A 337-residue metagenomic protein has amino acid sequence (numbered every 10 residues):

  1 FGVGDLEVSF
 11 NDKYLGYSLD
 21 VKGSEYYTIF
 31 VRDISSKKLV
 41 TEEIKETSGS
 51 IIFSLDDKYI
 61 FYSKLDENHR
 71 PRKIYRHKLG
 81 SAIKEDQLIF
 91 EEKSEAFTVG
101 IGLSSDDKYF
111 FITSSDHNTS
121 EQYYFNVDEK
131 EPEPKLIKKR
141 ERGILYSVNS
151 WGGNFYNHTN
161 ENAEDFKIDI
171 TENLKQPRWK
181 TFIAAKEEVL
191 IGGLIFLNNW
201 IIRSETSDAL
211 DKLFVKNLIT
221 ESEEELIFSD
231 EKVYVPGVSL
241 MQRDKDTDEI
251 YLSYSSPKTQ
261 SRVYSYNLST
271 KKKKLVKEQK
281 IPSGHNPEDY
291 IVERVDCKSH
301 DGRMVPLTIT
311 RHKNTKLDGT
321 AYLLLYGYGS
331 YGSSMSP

Functional and structural regions predicted by a protein language model:
F1-G2, K22-S24, R32-G49, H77-T98 (+5 more regions): Multi-bladed beta-propeller domains
F1-G2, L19-T28, E43-E46, S63-K73 (+6 more regions): A flexible loop/linker signature enriched in serine peptidases of the S9 family
F1-S18, K45-S63, S94-T113, R140-H158 (+4 more regions): Conserved beta-propeller blade repeats
D12-Y17, T28, L39, F53-I60 (+1 more regions): Extended, hydrophobic alpha-helical segments in both membrane/secreted and soluble proteins
S24-E25, N68-R70, A96-F97, N118-S120 (+12 more regions): Flexible loop/turn segments at secondary-structure boundaries
D107, V235-P337: Serine-hydrolase catalytic core recognition
V127, E131-W200, S204-L210, F214 (+5 more regions): Intrinsically disordered, low-complexity Ser/Thr/Gly-rich stretches
